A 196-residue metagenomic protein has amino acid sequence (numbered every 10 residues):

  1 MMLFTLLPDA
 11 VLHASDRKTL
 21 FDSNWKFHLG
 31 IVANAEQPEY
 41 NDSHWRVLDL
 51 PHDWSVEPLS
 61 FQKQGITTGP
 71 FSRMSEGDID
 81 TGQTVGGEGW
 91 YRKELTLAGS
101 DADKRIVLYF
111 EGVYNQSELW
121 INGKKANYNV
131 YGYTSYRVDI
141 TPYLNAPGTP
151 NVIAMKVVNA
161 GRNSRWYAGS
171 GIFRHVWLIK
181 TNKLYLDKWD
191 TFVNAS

Functional and structural regions predicted by a protein language model:
M1-L6: Bacterial N-terminal signal peptides
A10-R73, V152-V158, L178: Accessory carbohydrate-binding/adhesion or oligomerization-edge regions at the termini of glycan-active proteins
T19-F21, L29-I31, T81, V85-A195: Accessory beta-strand-rich segments of carbohydrate-active enzymes
D78: N-terminal [4Fe-4S]-dependent radical SAM core
